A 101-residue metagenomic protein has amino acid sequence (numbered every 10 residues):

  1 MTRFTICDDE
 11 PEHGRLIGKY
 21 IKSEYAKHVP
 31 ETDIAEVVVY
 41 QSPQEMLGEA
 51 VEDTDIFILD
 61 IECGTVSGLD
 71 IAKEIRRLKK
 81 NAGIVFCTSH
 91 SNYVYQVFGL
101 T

Functional and structural regions predicted by a protein language model:
M1-T5: Non-catalytic signal-transmission and effector/linker regions of two-component phosphorelay proteins
C7-D8, F57: Polybasic/polar functional segments that serve as interface/processing modules
D8-D9, S89: Acidic di-acidic motifs
P11-V38: Two-component/phosphorelay signaling modules centered on CheY-like receiver
R15, G48, Y95: Alpha-helical elements of the RecA-like P-loop NTPase motor core of helicases
S23-K27, G48-E52, R77: Secondary-structure boundary motif
A35-I56: Acidic, metal-coordinating helix/loop segments flanking the phosphotransfer/catalytic sites of two-component signaling
T54-T101: CheY-like receiver
